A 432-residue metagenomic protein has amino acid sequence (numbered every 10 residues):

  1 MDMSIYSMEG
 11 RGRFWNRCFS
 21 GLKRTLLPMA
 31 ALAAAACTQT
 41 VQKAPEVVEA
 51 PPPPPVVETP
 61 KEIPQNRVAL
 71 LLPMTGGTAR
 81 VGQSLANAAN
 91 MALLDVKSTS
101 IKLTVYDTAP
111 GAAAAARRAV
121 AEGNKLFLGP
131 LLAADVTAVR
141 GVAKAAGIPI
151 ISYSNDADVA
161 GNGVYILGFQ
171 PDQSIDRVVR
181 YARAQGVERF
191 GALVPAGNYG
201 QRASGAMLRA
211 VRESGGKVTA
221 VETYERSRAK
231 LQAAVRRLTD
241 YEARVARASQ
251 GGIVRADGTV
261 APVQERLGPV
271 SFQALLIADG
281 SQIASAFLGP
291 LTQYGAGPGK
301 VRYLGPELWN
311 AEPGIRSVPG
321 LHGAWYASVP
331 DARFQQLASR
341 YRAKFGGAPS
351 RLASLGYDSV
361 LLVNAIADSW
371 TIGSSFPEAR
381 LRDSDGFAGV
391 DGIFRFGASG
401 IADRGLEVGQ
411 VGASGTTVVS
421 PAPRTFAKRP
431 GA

Functional and structural regions predicted by a protein language model:
D2-A30, C37-A432: Extracytosolic ligand-binding ectodomains
